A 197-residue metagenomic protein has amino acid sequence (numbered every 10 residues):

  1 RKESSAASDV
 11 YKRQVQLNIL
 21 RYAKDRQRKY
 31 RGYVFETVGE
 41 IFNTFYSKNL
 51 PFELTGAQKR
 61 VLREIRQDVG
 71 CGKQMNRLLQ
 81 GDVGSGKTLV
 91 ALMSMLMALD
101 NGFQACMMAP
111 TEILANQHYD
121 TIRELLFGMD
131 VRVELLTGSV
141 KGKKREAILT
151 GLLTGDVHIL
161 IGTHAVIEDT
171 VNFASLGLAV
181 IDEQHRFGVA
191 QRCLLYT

Functional and structural regions predicted by a protein language model:
K2-A7, Y11, Y196: Single conserved hydrophobic/aromatic residue that forms the stacking wall/gate of nucleotide- or nucleobase-binding
T37-R77: Conserved pre-motif I regulatory segment
T88-F103, R123: Walker A/P-loop NTP-binding motif
L96-H118: Conserved SF1/SF2 helicase motif Ia
N116-G128, E146-G151: Short amphipathic alpha-helical segment within the helicase RecA-like ATPase core that mediates nucleic-acid
L135-R145, T163-E168: Conserved helicase motor
K141-I159, A174: Conserved motor-coupling elements within RecA-like helicase/translocase cores
V171-L195: SF2 helicase catalytic motif II
